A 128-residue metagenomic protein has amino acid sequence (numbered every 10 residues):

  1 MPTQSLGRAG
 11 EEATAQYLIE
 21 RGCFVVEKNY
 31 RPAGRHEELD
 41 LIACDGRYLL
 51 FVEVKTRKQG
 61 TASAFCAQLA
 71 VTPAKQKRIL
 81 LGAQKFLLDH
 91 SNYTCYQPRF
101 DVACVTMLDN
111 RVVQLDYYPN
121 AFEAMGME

Functional and structural regions predicted by a protein language model:
M1-Y30: Acidic-basic catalytic patches of nuclease active cores, encompassing PD-(D/E)XK and other metal-cofactor nuclease
T3, G34-H36, R111: Short acidic/glycine-enriched loop/turn segments that link adjacent beta-strands
E20, D45, Y93, T106 (+1 more regions): Positively charged, solvent-exposed patches that mediate nucleic-acid binding
V26, V52, D101-A103: Hydrophobic/aromatic beta-strand patches that form the interior of the parallel beta-sheet core in alpha/beta enzyme
A33, T56-T106: Catalytic cores of nucleic-acid endonucleases
E37-L39, L50, P98-F100, V113: Change "...and in nucleic-acid phosphodiester-cleaving endonucleases..." to "...and in nucleic-acid processing enzymes
L39-A62, I79: Conserved catalytic cores of phosphodiester-cleaving nucleases, focusing on short active-site segments
V105-E128: Short, low-complexity, polybasic intrinsically disordered segments
